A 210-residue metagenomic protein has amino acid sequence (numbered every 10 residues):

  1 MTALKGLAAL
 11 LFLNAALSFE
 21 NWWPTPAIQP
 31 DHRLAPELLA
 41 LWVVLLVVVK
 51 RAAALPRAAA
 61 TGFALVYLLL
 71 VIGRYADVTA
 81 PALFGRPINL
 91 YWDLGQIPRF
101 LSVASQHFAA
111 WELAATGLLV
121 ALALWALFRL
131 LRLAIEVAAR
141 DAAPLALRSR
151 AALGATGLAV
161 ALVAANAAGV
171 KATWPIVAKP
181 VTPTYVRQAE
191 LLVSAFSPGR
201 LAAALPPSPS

Functional and structural regions predicted by a protein language model:
M1-V186: Transmembrane and membrane-interface helices of multi-pass, inner-membrane envelope-modifying transferases
V170-S210: Soluble catalytic regions of membrane-associated enzymes that act on cell-envelope and secretory-pathway components
